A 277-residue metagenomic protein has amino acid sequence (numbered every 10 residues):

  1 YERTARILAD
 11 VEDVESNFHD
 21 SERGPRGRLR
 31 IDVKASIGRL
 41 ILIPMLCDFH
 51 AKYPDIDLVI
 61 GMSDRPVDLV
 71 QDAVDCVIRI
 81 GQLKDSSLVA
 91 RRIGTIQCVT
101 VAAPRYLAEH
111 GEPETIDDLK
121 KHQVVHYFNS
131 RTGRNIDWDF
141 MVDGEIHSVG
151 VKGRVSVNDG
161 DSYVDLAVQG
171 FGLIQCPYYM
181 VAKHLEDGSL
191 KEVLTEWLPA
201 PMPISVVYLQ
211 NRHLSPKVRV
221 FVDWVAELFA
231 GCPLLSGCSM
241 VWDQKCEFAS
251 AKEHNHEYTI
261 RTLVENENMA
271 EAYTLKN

Functional and structural regions predicted by a protein language model:
Y1-D20: Alpha-helical "hinge/linker" immediately C-terminal to small N-terminal DNA-binding modules
R26-V89, C238-D243, A270, N277: Central regulatory/effector-binding core of bacterial HTH transcription factors
R30-D32, V77, V125, I174 (+1 more regions): Short, well-ordered beta-strand segments
K52, I56-V157: Acidic, Gly/Pro-rich loop/turn segments at junctions of secondary structure
D55, A182-K183, D187, W197-N277: C-terminal effector-binding regulatory domain of bacterial HTH transcription factors
G81, P104, Y178-Y179, W197: Short secondary-structure boundary segments
R91, D117, V164-D165, R219: Alpha-helical segments flanking ligand/cofactor-binding loops in enzyme cores
I146-E192, P199: Hydrophobic hinge/microswitch elements
